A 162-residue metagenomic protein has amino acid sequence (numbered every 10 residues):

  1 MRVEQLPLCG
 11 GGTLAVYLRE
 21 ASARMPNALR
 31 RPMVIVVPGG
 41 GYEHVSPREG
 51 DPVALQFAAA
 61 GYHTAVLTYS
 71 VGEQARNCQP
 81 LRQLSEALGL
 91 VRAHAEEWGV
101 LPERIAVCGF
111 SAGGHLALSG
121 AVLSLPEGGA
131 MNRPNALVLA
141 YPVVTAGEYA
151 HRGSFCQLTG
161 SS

Functional and structural regions predicted by a protein language model:
M1-L29, L81, R152, L158-S162: N-terminal cap/lid segment of alpha/beta-hydrolase-fold proteins
A28, P47-A65: Short amphipathic alpha-helix adjacent to the substrate-entry channel of hydrolases
R30-G39: Short beta-strand element of the alpha/beta-hydrolase
M33, A58-T68, A106: A fold-wide structural signal in alpha/beta-hydrolase
I35, A65, V138-A140: Hydrophobic/aromatic beta-strand patches that form the interior of the parallel beta-sheet core in alpha/beta enzyme
G41, V71-E73, V144-T145: Alpha/beta-hydrolase active-site loop signature
V45-P47, A65-P102: Catalytic nucleophile-loop/oxyanion-hole region of alpha/beta-hydrolase and closely related hydrolase-like folds
E86-Q157: Primarily recognizes the serine-hydrolase "nucleophile elbow" in alpha/beta-hydrolase and SGNH/GDSL folds
